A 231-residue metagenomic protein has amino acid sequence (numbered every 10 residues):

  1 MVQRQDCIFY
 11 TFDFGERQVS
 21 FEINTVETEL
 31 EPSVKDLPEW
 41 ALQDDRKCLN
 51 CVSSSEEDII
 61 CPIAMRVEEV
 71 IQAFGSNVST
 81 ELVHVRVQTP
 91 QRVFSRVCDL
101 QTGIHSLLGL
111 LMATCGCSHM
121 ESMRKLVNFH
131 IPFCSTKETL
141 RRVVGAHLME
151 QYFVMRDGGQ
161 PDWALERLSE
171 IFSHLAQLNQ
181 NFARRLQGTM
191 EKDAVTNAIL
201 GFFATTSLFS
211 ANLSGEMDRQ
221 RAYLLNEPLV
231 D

Functional and structural regions predicted by a protein language model:
V2-E56: N-terminal ordered "arm"
D6, D13, D36, D44-D45 (+7 more regions): Acidic-enriched, low-complexity/disordered segments with a strong bias for Aspartate over Glutamate
I8, I23, I59-I63, I71 (+4 more regions): Weak global preference for isoleucine
E16, E22, E27-E31, E39 (+11 more regions): Glutamate identity and glutamate-enriched acidic tracts
P38-C98: Structured domain cores in non-transmembrane regions
I71-R185: Mixed-charge (acidic/basic) macromolecular-recognition segments
L148-D231: Conserved phosphate-interacting/catalytic interface
